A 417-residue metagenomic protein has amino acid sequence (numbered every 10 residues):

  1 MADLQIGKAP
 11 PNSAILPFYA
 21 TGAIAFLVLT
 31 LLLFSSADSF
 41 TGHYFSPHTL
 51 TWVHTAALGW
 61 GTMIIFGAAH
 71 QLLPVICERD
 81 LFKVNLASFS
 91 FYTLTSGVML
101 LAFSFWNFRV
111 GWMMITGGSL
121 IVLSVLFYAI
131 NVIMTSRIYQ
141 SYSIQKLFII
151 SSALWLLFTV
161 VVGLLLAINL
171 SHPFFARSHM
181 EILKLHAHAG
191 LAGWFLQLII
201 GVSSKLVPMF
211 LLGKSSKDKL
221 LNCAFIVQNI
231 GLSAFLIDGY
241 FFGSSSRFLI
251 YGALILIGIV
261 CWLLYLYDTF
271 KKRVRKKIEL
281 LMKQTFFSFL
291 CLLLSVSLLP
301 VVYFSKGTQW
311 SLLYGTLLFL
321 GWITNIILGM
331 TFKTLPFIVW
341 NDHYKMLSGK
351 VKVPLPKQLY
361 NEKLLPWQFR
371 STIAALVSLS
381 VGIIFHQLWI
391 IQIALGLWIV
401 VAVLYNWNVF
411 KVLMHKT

Functional and structural regions predicted by a protein language model:
M1-T417: Hydrophobic alpha-helical transmembrane segments of multi-pass integral membrane proteins
